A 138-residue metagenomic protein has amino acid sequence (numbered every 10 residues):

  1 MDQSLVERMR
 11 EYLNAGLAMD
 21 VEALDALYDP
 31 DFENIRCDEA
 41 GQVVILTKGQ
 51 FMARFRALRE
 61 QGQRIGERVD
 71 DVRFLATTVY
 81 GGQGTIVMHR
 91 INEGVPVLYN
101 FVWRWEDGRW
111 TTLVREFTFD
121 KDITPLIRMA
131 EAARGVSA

Functional and structural regions predicted by a protein language model:
M1-D31, D38, K48-Q50, I123-A138: Short, low-complexity N-terminal intrinsically disordered segments enriched in polar/charged residues
S4-E7, E33, L46-P96, A138: Surface-exposed, charged secondary-structure patches
Y28-D29, R90-N92, E116-F119: Short beta-strand segments enriched in hydrophobic/aromatic residues within well-folded beta-rich domains
R36-D38, R104-W105: Residue-level signal for short segments within beta-strands and strand-turn junctions of well-structured beta-sheet
D38-A40, D71: Short linear capping/connector segments at secondary-structure termini
G41-A57, N100, R109-V114: C-terminal and inter-domain tail/linker signature
P96-A130: Short beta-strand edge/turn micro-motifs at domain boundaries
